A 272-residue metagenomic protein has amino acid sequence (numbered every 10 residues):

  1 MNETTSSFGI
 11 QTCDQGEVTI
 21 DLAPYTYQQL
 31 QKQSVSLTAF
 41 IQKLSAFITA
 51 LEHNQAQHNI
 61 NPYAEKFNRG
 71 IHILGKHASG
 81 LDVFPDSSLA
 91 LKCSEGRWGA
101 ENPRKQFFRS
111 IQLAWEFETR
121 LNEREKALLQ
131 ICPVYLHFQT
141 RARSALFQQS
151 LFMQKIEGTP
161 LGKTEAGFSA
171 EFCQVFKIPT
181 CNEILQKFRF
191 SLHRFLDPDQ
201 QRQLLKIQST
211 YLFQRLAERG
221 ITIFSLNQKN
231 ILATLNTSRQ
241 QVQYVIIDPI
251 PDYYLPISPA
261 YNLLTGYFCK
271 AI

Functional and structural regions predicted by a protein language model:
N2-A64: Juxta-kinase regulatory segment immediately upstream of eukaryotic protein kinase catalytic domains
Y25, Q29, F40-K43, F47-A50 (+9 more regions): Charge-rich, solvent-exposed alpha-helical interaction surfaces
F47, Q57-N61, E65-R120: ATP-binding glycine-rich loop module of kinase domains
V83-F84, N122-L128, R141-Q148, N236-Q243: Short, solvent-exposed loop/turn segments that connect beta-strands within catalytic domains and beta-strand-rich
P85, K155, A233-L235: Conserved hydrophobic "DFG−1" position in protein kinase catalytic cores
A127-R202: Conserved structural core of kinase catalytic domains
E157, Q228, P251: Short, glycine/acidic-enriched loop or turn micro-motifs at the edges of active sites
K187-S209, R215-S225, A233-I272: C-lobe/activation-segment region of protein kinase-like
